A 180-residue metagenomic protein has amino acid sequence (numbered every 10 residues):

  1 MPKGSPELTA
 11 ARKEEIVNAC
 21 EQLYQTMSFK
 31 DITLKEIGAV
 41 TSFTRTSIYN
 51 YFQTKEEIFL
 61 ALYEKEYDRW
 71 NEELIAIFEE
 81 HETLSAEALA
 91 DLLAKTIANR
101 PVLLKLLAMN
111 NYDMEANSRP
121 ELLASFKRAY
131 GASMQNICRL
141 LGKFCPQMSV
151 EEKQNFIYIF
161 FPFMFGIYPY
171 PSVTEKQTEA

Functional and structural regions predicted by a protein language model:
M1-A10: N-terminal intrinsically disordered/low-complexity leader segments
A11, E15-Q22, V40, E57-I77 (+2 more regions): Alpha-helical structural segments
E15, L23, M27-E57, A61: Helix-turn-helix
A61, I75-L103, Q154-F160: Hydrophobic alpha-helical connector segments
P101-S133: Short secondary-structure transition hinges
K127-C145: A contiguous pocket-lining binding segment that forms or flanks enzyme active sites
G142-A180: Hydrophobic/aromatic-rich alpha-helical bundle segments in the mid-to-C-terminal region
